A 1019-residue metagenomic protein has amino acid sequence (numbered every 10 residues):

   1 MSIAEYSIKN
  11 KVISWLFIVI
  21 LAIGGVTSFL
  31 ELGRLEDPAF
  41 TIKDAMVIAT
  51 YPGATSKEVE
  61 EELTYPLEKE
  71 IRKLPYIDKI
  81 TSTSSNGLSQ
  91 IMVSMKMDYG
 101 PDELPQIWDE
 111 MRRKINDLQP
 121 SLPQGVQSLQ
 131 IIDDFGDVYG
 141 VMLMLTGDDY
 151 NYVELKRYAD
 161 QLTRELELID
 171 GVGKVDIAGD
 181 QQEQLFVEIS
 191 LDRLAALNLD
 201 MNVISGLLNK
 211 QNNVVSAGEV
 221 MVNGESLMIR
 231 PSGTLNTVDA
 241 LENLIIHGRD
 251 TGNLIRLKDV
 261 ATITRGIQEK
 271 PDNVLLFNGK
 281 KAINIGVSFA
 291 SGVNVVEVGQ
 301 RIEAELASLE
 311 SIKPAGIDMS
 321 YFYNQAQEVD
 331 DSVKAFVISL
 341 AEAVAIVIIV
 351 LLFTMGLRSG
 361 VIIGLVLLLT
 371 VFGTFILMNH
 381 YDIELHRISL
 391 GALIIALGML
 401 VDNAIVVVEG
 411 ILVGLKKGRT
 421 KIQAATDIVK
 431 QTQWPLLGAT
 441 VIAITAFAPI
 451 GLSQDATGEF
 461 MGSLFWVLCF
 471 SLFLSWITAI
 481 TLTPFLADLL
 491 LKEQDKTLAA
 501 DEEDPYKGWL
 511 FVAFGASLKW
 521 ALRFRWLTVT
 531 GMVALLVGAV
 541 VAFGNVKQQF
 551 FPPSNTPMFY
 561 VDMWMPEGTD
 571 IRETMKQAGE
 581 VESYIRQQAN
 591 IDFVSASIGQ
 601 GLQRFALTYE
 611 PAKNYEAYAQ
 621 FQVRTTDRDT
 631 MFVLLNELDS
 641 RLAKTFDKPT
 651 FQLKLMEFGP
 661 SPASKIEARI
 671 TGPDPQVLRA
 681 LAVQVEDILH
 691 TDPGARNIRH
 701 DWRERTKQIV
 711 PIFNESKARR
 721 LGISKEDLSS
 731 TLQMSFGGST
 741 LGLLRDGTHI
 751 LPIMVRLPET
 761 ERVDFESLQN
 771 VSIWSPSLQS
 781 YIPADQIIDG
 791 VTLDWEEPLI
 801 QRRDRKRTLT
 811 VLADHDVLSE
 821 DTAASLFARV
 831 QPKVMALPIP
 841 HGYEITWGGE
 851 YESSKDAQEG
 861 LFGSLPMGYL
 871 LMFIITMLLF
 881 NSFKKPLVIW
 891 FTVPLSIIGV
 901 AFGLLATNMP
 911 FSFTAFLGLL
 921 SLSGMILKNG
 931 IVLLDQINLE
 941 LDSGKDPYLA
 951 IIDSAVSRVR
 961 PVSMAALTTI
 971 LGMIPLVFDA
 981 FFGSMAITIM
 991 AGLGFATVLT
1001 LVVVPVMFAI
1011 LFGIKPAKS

Functional and structural regions predicted by a protein language model:
M1-R34, K430-T432, A500-F551, A596 (+1 more regions): Signature of alpha-helical transmembrane segments and their immediate interfacial
Y6, Q119, E165-A345, V408 (+3 more regions): Extracytoplasmic/periplasmic membrane-proximal domains and adjacent transmembrane bundles of envelope biogenesis
V12, V19-A54, N116-P123, I450-E459 (+6 more regions): Transmembrane helices with small-residue packing motifs
L16, T55-E62, Y99-E110, G140-M144 (+19 more regions): Solvent-exposed, non-transmembrane alpha-helical starts
A22, E58-D134, D192-N213, S232-T234 (+3 more regions): Solvent-exposed, membrane-proximal periplasmic/extracellular interface segments of envelope transport and secretion
G24-E31, A345-V413, L871-R958, S963-F982 (+3 more regions): Hydrophobic transmembrane alpha-helices and their membrane-interface caps in long multi-pass transport proteins
F322, V329, V333, V408 (+4 more regions): Helix-loop junctions and hydrophobic alpha-helical segments within the transmembrane domains of large membrane
H380, L397-I411, T432-L452, E459-D501 (+5 more regions): Transmembrane alpha-helices and their membrane-interface boundaries in multi-pass membrane transporters and channels
